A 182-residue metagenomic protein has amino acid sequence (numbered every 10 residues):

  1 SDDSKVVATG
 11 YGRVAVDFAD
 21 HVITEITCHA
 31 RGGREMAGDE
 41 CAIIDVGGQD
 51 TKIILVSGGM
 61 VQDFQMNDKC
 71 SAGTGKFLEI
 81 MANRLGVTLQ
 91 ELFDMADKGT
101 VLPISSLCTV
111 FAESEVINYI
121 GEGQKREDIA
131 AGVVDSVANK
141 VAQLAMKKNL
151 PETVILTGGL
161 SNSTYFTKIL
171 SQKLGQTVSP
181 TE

Functional and structural regions predicted by a protein language model:
S1-V7, D50-K52, M81: Conserved phosphate-binding loops in N-terminal lobes of ATP-dependent enzymes of the actin/Hsp70/sugar-kinase
Y11-G12, L150-K173, T181-E182: Glycine-rich phosphate-binding loops at beta-strand->alpha-helix junctions
G12-I44, Q49, I54-G59, A142 (+1 more regions): Conserved phosphate-binding catalytic cores of ATP/NTP-utilizing and phosphoryl-transfer enzymes
A19, I23-T27, L170-E182: Conserved phosphate-binding/catalytic loops in two-lobed NTP-binding clefts
R31, G75-E79, S179-E182: Glycine-rich phosphate-binding/hydrolytic loop that grips phosphoryl groups
G58-I104, C108: Glycine-rich phosphate-binding loop plus the immediately following alpha-helix
M60, K125, M146-T153, K173-V178: Short, surface-exposed connector motifs at secondary-structure boundaries
A112-M146, L150: Adenine-nucleotide phosphate-binding core of ATP-dependent small-molecule kinases
